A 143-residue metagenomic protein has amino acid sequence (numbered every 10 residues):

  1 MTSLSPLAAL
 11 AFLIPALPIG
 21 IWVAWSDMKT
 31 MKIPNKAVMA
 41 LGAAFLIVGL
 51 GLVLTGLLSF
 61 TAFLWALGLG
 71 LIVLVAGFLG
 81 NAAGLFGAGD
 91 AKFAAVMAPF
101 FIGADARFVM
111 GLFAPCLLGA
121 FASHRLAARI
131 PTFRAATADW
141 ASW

Functional and structural regions predicted by a protein language model:
M1-W143: A membrane-topology feature that recognizes alpha-helical transmembrane segments and their immediate juxtamembrane
